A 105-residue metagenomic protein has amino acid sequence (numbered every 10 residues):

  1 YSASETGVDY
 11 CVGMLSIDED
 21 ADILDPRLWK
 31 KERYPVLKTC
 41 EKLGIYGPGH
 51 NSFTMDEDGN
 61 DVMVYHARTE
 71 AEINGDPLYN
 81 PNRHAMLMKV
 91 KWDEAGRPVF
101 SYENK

Functional and structural regions predicted by a protein language model:
Y1-K105: Carbohydrate-active catalytic/glycan-binding domains of CAZyme proteins, especially the secreted or lumenal ectodomains
